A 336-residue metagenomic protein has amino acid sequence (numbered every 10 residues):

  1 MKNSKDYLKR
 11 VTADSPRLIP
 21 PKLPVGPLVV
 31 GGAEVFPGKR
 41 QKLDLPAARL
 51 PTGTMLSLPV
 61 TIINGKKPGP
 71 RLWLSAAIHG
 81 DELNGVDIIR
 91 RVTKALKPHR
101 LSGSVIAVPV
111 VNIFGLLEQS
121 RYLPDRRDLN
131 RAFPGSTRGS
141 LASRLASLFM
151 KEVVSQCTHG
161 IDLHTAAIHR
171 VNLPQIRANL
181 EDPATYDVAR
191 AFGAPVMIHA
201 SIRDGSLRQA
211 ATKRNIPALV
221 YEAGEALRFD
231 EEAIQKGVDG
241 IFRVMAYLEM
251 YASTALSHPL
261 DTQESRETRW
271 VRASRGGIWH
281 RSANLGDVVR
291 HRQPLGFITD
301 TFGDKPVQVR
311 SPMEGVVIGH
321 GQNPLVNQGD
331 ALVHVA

Functional and structural regions predicted by a protein language model:
M1-A336: Structured catalytic-domain cores with a bias toward divalent-metal coordination
